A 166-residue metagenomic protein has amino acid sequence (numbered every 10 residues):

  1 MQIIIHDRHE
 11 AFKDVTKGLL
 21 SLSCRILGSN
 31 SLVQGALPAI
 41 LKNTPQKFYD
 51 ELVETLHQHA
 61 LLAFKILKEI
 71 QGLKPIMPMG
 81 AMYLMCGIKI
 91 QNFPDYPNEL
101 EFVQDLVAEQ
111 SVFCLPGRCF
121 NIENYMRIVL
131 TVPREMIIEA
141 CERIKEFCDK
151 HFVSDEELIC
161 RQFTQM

Functional and structural regions predicted by a protein language model:
M1-M166: PLP-dependent class I/II
